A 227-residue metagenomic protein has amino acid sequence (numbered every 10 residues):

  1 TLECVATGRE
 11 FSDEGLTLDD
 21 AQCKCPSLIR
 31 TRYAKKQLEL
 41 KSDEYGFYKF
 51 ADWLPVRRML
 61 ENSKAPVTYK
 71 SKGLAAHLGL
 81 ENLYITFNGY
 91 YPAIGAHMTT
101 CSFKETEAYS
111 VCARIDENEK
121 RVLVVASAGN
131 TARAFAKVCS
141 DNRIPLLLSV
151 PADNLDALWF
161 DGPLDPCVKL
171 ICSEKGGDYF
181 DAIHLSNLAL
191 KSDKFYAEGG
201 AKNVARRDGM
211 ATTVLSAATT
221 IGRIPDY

Functional and structural regions predicted by a protein language model:
T1-Y227: PLP-dependent amino-acid enzyme catalytic core
